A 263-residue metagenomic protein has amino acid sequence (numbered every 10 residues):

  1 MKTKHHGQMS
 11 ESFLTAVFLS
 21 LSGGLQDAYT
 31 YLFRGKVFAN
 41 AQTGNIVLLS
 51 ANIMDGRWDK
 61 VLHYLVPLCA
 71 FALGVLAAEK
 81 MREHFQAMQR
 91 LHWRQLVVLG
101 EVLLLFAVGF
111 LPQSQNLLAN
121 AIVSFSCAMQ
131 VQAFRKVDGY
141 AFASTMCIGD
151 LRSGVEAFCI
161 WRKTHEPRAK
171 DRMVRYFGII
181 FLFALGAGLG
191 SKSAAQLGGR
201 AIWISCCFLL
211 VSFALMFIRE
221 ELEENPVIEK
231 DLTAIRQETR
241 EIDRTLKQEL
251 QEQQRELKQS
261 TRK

Functional and structural regions predicted by a protein language model:
K2-K258, R262: Alpha-helical transmembrane segments of multi-pass membrane proteins
